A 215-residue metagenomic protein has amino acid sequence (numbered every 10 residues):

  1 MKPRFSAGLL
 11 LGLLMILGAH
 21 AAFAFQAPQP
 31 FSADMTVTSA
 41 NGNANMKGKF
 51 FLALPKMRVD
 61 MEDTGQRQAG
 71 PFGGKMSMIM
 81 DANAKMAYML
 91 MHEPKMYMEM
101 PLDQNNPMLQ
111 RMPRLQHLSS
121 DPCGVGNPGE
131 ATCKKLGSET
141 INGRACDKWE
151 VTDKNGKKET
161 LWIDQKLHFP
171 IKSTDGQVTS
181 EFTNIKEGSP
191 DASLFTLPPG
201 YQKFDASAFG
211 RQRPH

Functional and structural regions predicted by a protein language model:
K2-R58, P94-K95, S189-H215: N-terminal leader/targeting segments and the immediate start of mature chains
P28, S32-D34, L118-K172, Y201: Extended beta-strand-rich segments in extracellular/periplasmic secretory proteins, especially within noncatalytic
T38-A40, T64-Q66, V151-K154: Short polar/acidic secondary-structure junctions
N41-N43, K154-G156, D175-Q177: Glycine-centered tight beta-turn/hairpin loop motif at sheet-sheet or coil-to-beta transitions
K49-H117, K158-T160, K166-K186: An acidic-aromatic
M91, P101-E130, P190-F209: Solvent-exposed helix/loop surface patches that form functional interfaces
E139, E187-S189: Short, conserved beta-turn/loop elements at beta-strand boundaries and strand-helix junctions
